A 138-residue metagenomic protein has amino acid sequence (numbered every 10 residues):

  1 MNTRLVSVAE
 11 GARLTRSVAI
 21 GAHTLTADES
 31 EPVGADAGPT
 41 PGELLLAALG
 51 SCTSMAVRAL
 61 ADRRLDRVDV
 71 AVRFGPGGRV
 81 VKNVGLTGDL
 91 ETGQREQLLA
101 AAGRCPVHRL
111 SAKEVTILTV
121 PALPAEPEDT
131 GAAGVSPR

Functional and structural regions predicted by a protein language model:
M1-A47, M55-R138: Extended beta-strand/beta-hairpin segments
